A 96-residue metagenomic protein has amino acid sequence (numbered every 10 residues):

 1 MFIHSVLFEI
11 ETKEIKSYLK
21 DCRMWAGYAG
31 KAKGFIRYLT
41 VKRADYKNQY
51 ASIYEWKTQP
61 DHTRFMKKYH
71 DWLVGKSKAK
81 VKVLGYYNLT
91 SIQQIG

Functional and structural regions predicted by a protein language model:
M1, L7, G27, G34 (+2 more regions): Intrinsic disorder/low-structure terminal segments
M1-S5, I15-D21, Y28, A51-I53 (+1 more regions): Generic detector of short, locally flexible boundary/turn motifs and exposed helical patches
F2, I36-A51, V74-G96: Glycine-rich beta-strand-turn "strand-cap" elements at beta-sheet edges
F2-E9, L39-K67: Short, well-ordered beta-strand segments in beta-rich or mixed alpha/beta enzyme and ligand-binding folds
T12-R37, H70-K76: Short amphipathic alpha-helical segments
